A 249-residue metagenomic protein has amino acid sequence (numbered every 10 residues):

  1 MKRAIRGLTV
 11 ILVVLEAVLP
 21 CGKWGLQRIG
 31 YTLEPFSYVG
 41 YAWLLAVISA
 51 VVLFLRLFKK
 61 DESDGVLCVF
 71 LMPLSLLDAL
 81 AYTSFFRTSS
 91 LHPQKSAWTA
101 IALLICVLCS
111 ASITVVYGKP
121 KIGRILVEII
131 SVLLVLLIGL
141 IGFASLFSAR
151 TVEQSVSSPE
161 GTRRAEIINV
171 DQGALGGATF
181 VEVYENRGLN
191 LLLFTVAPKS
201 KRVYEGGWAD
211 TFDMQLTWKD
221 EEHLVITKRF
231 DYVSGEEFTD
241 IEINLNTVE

Functional and structural regions predicted by a protein language model:
M1-L15, K121-V127, L245: Cytosolic juxtamembrane helix and N-cap/initiation of the first transmembrane helix
K2, L55-C68, V115-L126: Membrane-interface helix-boundary motifs at transmembrane edges
K2-T9, V47-F58: Hydrophobic, aromatic-rich transmembrane alpha-helices and their immediate juxtamembrane boundary segments
I5-C21, L71-D78: Alpha-helical transmembrane segments
I29-A46, S63-V116: Membrane-embedded alpha-helical segments of integral membrane proteins
K121-A149: Internal/C-terminal transmembrane anchor helices
F147-A165: Alpha-helical transmembrane signal-anchor/signal-peptide segments
E160, I168-E249: Extracytosolic and intramembrane catalytic regions of membrane-associated proteins in envelope/secretory systems
